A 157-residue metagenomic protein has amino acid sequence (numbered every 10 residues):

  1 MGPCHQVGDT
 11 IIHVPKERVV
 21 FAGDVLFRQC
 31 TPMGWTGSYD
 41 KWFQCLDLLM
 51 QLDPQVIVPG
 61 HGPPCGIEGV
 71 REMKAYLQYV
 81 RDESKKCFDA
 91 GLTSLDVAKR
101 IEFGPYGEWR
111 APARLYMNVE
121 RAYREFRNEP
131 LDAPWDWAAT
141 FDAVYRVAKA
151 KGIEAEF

Functional and structural regions predicted by a protein language model:
G2-K86: Metallo-beta-lactamase
L92-F157: C-terminal regulatory/interaction regions
